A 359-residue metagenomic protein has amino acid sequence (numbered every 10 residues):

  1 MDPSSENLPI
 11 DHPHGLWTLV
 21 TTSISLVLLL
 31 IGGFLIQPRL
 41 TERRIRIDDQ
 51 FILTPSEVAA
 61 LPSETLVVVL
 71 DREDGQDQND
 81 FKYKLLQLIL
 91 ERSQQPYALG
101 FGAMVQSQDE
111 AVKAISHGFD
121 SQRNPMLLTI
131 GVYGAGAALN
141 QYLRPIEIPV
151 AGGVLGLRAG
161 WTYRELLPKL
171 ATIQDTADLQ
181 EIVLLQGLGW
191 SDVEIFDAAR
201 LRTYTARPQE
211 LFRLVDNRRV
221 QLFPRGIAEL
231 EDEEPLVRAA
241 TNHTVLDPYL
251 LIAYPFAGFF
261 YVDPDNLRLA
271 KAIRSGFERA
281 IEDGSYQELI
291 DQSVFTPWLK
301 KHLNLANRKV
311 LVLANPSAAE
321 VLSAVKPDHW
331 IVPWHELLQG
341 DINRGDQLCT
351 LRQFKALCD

Functional and structural regions predicted by a protein language model:
T54-L139, I273: Extracytoplasmic small-molecule ligand-binding "clamshell" domains of the periplasmic binding protein/Venus flytrap
D74-E91, G160-R200, L211-F212: Bilobed "Venus flytrap"/periplasmic-binding protein-like clamshell domains and structurally analogous long
F101-L128, I195-A199, Q209-A228: Short helices/loops that flank or line small-molecule/ion binding pockets
Q106-D178: Acidic, polar ligand-binding/catalytic clefts
L127-Q141, F223-H243: A ligand-binding cleft/hinge motif common to bilobed small-molecule-binding domains
L143-V154, A240-Y254, K300-K309: Short beta-strand->loop
L157-Q174, Y254-G276: A bilobed periplasmic-binding-protein/Venus flytrap-type ligand-binding module shared by bacterial periplasmic
E282-D359: An extracytoplasmic/periplasmic, membrane-proximal ligand-sensing/linker region
